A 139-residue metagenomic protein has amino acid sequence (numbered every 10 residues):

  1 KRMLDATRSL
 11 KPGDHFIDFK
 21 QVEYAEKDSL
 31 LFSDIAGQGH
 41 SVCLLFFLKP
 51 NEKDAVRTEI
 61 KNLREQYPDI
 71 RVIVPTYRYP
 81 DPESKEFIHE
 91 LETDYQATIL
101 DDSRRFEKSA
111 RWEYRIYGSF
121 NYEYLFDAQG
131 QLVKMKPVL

Functional and structural regions predicted by a protein language model:
K1-E26, L30-Q38: N-proximal helix/coil linker or "cap" segments that precede and/or mark the start of modular domains
Q21-E23, Y79, L125-F126: Hydrophobic beta-strand positions
L31-K61, P75: Short active-site neighborhood of thiol/selenol oxidoreductases, capturing the structured segment around
G37-C43, Y67-R71, Y95-Q96, F120 (+1 more regions): Loop/turn elements at helix/coil->beta-strand transitions in domains of secreted/extracellular proteins
E52-K53, Y79-E86: Short, charged/polar "capping" segments at the starts of alpha-helices and the immediately preceding loops
N62-Q66: Short, acidic, metal-binding catalytic loop of nucleotide-sugar glycosyltransferases
I73, K85-Y124: Short, internal strand/loop/helix patches that form the active-site neighborhood or redox-interaction surface
S119-P137: A short, hydrophobic beta-strand/beta-hairpin element that forms part of a small beta-sheet core
